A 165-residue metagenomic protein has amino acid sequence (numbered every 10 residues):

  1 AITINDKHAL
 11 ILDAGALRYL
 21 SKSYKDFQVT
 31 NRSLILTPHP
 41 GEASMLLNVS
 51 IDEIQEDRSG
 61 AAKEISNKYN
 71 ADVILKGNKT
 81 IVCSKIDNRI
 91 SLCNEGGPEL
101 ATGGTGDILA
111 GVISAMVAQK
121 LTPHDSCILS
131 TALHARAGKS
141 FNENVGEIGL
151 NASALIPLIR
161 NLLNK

Functional and structural regions predicted by a protein language model:
A1-E95: Glycine-rich phosphate/dinucleotide-binding loop and adjoining beta-alpha-beta core of small-molecule
D13, D107, S126: Hydrophobic, well-ordered secondary-structure elements that form the walls of internal hydrophobic environments
G60, S91, A110-G111, P157: Feature representing long, continuous alpha-helical segments
G96-I113, P123, I148: Short glycine/threonine-rich catalytic loop with a Thr-x-Gly-x-Asp
I113, V117-A118, A135: Interfacial segments of multi-pass membrane proteins
V117-S130, K139-N144: Phosphate-handling active-site elements
R136-K165: Charged C-terminal helix
